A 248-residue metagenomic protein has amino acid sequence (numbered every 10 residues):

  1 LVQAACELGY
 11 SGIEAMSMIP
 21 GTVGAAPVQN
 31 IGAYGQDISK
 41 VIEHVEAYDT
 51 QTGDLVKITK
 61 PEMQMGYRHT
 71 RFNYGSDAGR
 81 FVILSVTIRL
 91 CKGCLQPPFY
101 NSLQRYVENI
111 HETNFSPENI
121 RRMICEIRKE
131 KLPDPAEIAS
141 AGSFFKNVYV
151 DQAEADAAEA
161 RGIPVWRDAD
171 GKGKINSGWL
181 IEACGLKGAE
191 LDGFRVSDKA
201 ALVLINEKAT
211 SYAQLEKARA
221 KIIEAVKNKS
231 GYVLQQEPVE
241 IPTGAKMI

Functional and structural regions predicted by a protein language model:
L1, N228-K229: Proteins with a high burden of low-complexity, intrinsically disordered sequence enriched in S/T/G/P/A and R, requiring
L1-T52: Anion-binding (especially nucleotide phosphate/pyrophosphate-binding) glycine-rich loop and adjoining beta-alpha core
E7, Y212-A218: Beta-rich strand-turn-strand
L55-A213, K229-I248: Phosphate/pyrophosphate- and phosphate-bearing ligand-binding catalytic cores of soluble enzymes
L103, A220-K221: Short, solvent-exposed amphipathic alpha-helical segments in soluble enzyme and RNA/protein-processing domains
K174, R219-A220: Generic non-transmembrane alpha-helix signal with a bias for helix starts/N-cap capping motifs
E224-A225: Recognition helices and adjacent regulatory flanks at domain boundaries
